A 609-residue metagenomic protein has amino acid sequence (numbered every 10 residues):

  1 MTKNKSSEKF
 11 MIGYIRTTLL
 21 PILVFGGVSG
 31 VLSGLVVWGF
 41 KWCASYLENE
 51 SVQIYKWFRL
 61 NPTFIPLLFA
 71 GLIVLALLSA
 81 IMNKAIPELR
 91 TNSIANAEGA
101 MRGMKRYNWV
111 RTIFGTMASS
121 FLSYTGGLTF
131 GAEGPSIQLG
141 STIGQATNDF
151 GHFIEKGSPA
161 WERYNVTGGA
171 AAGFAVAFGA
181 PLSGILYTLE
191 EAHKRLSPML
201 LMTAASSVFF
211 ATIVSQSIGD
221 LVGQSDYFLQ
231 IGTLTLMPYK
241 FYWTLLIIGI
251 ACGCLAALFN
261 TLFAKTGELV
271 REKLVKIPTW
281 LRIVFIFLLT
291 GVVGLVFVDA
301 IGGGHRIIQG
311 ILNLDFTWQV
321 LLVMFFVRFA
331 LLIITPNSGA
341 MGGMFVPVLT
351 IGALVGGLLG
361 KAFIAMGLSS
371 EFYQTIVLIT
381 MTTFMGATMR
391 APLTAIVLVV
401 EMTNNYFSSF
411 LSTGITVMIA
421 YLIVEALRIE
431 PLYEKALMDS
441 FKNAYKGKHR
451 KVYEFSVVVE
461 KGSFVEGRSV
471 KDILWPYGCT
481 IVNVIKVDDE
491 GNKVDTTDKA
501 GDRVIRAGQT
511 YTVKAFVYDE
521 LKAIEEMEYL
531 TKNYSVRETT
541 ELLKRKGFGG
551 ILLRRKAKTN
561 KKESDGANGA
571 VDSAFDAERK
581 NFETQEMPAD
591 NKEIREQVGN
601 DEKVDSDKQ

Functional and structural regions predicted by a protein language model:
M1-Y445, K461: Alpha-helical transmembrane segments and immediately membrane-proximal extracytoplasmic
V24-F25, D472-W475, R595-E596: A generic structured-segment signal
I277, L432, G550-V571, D576 (+1 more regions): Low-complexity, charge- and small-residue-enriched intrinsically disordered regions
Y433-V452, V536-R545, G549: Long, charged amphipathic helices and adjacent flexible linkers at domain junctions
V452-S456, G508-T510: Short, solvent-exposed beta-strand edge segments and adjacent coil->beta transition regions
V457-V465: Short, surface-exposed ligand-recognition loops at beta-strand->loop->(often short) alpha-helix junctions that present
E466-L530, V536, T540-R545, L552-K558: Cytosolic Rossmann-like ligand/nucleotide-binding regulatory domains
D572-Q609: Long, low-complexity, intrinsically disordered segments
